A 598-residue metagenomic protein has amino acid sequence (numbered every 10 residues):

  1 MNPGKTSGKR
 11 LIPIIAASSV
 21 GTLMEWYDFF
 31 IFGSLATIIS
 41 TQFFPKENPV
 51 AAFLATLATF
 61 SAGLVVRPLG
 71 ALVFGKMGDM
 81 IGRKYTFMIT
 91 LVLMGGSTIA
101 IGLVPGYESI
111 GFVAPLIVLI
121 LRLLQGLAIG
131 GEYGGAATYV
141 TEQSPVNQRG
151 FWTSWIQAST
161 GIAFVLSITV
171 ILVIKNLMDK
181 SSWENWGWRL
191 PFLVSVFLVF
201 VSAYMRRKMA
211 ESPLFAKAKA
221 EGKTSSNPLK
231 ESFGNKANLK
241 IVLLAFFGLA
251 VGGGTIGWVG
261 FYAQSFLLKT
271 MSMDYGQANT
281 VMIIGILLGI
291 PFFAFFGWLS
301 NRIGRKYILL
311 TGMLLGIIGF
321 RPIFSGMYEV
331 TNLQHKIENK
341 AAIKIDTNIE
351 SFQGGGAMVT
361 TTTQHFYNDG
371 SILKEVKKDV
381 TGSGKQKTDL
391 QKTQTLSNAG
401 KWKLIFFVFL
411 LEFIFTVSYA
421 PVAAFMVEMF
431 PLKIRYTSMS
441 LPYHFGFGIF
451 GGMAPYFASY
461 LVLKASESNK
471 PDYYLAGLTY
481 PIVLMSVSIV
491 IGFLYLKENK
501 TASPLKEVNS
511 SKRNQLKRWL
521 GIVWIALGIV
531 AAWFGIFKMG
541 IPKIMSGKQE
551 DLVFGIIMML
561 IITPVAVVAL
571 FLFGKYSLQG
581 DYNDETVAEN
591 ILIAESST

Functional and structural regions predicted by a protein language model:
F32-G33, K236-I286, F324, A357-F366 (+2 more regions): Extracytoplasmic gate region of multi-pass secondary transporters
A36-R67: Extracellular/periplasmic helix-loop-helix junction of adjacent transmembrane segments in MFS-like secondary
P45, V92-G111, L315-E338, D389-T395: C-terminal ends and interior cores of transmembrane alpha-helices in multi-pass membrane transporters/permeases
L57-K76, G95-S97, I162, I283-F296: Central cavity-lining transmembrane alpha-helices of secondary-active solute carriers, predominantly the Major
M80-V92, R302-M313: Cytoplasmic membrane-interface "Motif A"-like loop-to-helix N-cap segments of 12-TM Major Facilitator Superfamily
A128, F151-K175, L198, S440-P455: Glycine-rich segments within core transmembrane alpha-helices of 12-TM secondary carriers
S202-M209, I323-V330, Y480-E507: Multi-pass alpha-helical transporter architecture, strongest for 12-TM Major Facilitator/SLC carriers used
F324-F406, S468-K470, S510-S511, P542: Low-complexity, proline/glycine-enriched hydrophobic segments characteristic of transmembrane helices
